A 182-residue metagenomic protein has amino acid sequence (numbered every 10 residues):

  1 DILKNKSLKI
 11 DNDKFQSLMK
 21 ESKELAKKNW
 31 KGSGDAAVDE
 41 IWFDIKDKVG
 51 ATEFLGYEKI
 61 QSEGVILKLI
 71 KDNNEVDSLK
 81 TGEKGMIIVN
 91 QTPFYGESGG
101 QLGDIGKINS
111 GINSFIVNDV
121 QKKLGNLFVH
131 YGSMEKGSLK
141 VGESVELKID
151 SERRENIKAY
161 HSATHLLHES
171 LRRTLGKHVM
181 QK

Functional and structural regions predicted by a protein language model:
D1-K182: A glycine- and charged-residue-rich anion-binding loop/surface
